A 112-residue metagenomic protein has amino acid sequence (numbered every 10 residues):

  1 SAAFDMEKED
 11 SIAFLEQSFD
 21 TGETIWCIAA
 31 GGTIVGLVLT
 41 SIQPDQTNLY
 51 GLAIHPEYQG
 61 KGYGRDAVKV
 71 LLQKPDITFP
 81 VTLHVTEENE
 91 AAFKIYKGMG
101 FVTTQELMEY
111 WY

Functional and structural regions predicted by a protein language model:
S1-G51, H55: Acetyl-CoA-dependent GNAT
S18-F19, A29, A67-T78: Alpha-helix C-terminal capping segments
I42, H55-E57, K61, E87-E88: Active-site acidic-Proline motif in GNAT/NAT acetyltransferases
Q46, P80-T82: Structural preference for beta-strand elements that scaffold enzyme active sites
I54, G60-Q73, F93-G98: Conserved acetyl-CoA-binding loop-helix of GNAT-fold acetyltransferases
T82-F93, E109-Y112: Conserved beta-strand-loop-alpha-helix junction that forms the acyl-donor binding cleft
